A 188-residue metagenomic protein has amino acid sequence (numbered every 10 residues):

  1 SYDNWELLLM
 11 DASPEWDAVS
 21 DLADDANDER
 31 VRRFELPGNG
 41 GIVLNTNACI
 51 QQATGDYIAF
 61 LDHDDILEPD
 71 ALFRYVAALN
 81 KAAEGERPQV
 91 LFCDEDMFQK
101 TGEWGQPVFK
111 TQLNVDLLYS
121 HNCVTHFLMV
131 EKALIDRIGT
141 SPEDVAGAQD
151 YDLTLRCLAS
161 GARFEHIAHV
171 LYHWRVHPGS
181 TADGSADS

Functional and structural regions predicted by a protein language model:
Y2-G38: Acidic donor-binding segment of Leloir-type glycosyltransferases
A12, D62-I66, D94: The conserved acidic donor/metal-binding loop of glycosyltransferases
L36-A53: Glycine-rich, basic loop-to-helix element that forms the pyrophosphate-binding segment of sugar-nucleotide handling
V43, Q51, F98, W104-A133: A recurrent flexible, glycine/aromatic-enriched loop bordering the glycosyltransferase active site that acts as
I58: Short aromatic/hydrophobic "clamp" motif used to bind/position activated sugar donors
D70-G105, H177: Conserved donor NDP-sugar-binding/catalytic core segment of glycosyltransferases
A146-L153: Acidic donor-binding loop at a coil-to-helix junction in glycosyltransferase catalytic cores that engages
F164-L171: Catalytic beta-strand/loop signature of glycosyltransferases that borders the donor
